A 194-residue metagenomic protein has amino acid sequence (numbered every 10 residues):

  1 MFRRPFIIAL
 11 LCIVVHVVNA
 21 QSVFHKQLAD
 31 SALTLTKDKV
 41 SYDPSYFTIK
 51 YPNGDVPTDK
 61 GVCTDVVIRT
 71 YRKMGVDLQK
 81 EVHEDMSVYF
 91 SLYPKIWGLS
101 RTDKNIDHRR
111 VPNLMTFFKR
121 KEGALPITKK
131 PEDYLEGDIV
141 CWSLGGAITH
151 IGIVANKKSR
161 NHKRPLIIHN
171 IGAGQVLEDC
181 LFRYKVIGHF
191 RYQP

Functional and structural regions predicted by a protein language model:
R3-L10: Sec-dependent signal peptide recognition, specifically the positively charged N-region followed immediately by
L10-N19: Hydrophobic h-region of N-terminal signal peptides that target proteins for export in Gram-negative bacteria
N19-G61: Active-site-adjacent structural segments surrounding the nucleophilic cysteine of cysteine proteases and isopeptidases
F24-A29, S87-I168: ...with weaker cross-activation on analogous glycine-rich loops/strands in unrelated enzymes
L33, K37, I68-V76, H83 (+2 more regions): Sec-exported extracytoplasmic/periplasmic mature domains
P44-T64, D77-R101: Acidic helix-start/capping segments at beta-turn-to-alpha-helix junctions
I49-T58, S100-K104, L125-T128, A173-E178: Second-shell loop/turn segments in exported
H162-P194: Low-complexity, Gly/Ser/Thr/Pro-rich intrinsically disordered linker/tail segments
